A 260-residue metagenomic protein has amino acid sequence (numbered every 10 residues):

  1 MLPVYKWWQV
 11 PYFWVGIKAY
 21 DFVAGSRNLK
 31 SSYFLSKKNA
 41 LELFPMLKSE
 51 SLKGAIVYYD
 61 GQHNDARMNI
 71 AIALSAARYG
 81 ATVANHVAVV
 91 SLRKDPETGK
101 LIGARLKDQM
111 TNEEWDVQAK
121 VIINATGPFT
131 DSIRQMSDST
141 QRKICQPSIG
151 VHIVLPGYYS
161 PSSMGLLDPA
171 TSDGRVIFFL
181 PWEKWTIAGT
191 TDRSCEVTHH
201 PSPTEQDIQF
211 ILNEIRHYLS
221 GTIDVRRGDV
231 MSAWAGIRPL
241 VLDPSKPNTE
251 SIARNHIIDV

Functional and structural regions predicted by a protein language model:
M1-L43, I177: Dinucleotide-binding Rossmann-like beta1-alpha1 core, especially the glycine-rich loop that anchors the ADP
D21, L41-Y79, G103-R105, E113-V117 (+1 more regions): Helix-loop-beta segment of a Rossmann-like dinucleotide-binding subdomain
F34, V83, D116: Short aromatic/basic micro-patch
R67, S75, S132-I187, R193-V260: C-terminal catalytic lobe of FAD-dependent flavoproteins
T82-A84, M231: General small-molecule cofactor/ligand-binding pocket signal
N85-I102: A conserved short coil-to-beta-strand element within the FAD-binding core of flavoproteins
M110-V121, A125: Core beta-strand elements of the Rossmann-like FAD/NAD(P) dinucleotide-binding domain in flavoenzyme oxidoreductases
